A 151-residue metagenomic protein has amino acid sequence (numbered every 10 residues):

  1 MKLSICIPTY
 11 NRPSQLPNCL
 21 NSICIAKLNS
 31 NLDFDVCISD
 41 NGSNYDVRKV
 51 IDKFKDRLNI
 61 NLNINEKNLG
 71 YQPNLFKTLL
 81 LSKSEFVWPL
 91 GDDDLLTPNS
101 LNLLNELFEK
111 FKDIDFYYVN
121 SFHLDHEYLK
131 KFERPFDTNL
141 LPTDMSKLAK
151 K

Functional and structural regions predicted by a protein language model:
K2-S4, D35: Cell-envelope/extracellular polymer assembly enzymes that use nucleotide-activated donors
R12-A26: Short, well-formed alpha-helical segments that are part of the catalytic scaffolds of diverse glycosyltransferases
D40-K49, K67, G91: A conserved acidic beta->alpha catalytic loop
N65-S82: Glycine-rich, basic loop-to-helix element that forms the pyrophosphate-binding segment of sugar-nucleotide handling
V87: Short aromatic/hydrophobic "clamp" motif used to bind/position activated sugar donors
G91-L95, N120: The conserved acidic donor/metal-binding loop of glycosyltransferases
L101-R134: Conserved donor NDP-sugar-binding/catalytic core segment of glycosyltransferases
F136-K151: Short, flexible, basic/aromatic active-site loop/helix in glycosyltransferases
